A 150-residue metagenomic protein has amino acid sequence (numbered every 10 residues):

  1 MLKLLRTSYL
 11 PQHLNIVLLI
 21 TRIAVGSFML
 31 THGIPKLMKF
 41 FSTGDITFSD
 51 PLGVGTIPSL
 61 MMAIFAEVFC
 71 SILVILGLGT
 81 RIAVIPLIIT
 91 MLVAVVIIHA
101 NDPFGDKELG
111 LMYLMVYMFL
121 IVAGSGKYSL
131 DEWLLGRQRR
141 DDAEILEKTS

Functional and structural regions predicted by a protein language model:
M1-M38, I57-F65, F69, L76-S150: Extended, low-polarity transmembrane helix blocks
F41: Conserved catalytic-core motifs of eukaryotic protein kinase domains, centered on the activation segment
G44-I57: Perimembrane loop-to-helix junctions flanking transmembrane segments
F48-D50, V74, I121: Short polybasic/polar patches that bind polyanions
